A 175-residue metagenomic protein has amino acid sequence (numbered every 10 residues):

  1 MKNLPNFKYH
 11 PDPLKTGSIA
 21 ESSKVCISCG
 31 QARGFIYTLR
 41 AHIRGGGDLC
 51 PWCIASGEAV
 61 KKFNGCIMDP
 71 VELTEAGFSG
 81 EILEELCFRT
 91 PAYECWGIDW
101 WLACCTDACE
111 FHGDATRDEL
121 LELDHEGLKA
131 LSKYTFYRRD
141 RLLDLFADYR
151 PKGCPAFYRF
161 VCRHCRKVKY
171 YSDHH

Functional and structural regions predicted by a protein language model:
M1-H175: Preference for intrinsically disordered or flexible, low-complexity segments and adjacent hinge/connector residues
